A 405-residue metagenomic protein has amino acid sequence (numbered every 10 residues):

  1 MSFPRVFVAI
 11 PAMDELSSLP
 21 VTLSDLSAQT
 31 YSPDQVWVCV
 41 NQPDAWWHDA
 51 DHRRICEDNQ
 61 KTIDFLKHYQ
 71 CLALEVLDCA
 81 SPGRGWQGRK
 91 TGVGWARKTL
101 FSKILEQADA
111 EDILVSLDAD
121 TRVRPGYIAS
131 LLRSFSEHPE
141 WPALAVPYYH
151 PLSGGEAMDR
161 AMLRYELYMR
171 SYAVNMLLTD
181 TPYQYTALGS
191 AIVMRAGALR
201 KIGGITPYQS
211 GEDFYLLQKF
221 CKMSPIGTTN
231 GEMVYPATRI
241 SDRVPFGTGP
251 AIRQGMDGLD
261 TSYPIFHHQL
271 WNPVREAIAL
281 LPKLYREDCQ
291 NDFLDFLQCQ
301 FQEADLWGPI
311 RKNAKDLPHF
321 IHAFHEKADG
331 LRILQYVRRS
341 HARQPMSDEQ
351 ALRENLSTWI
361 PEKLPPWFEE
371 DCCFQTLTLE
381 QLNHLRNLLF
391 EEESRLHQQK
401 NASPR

Functional and structural regions predicted by a protein language model:
M1-A28: N-proximal low-complexity "stem/linker" segments adjacent to membrane-targeting elements
S24-Q35, Q42-R54, D58: Short, acidic, metal-binding catalytic loop of nucleotide-sugar glycosyltransferases
W47-E111: Active-site-proximal specificity loops/subdomain of glycosyltransferases
A110-E111, L117-S134: Acidic donor-binding/catalytic loop of UDP-sugar-dependent glycosyltransferases, especially processive GT2
G126-L163: Conserved donor NDP-sugar-binding/catalytic core segment of glycosyltransferases
A173-A191: A recurrent flexible, glycine/aromatic-enriched loop bordering the glycosyltransferase active site that acts as
Y208-Y215: Acidic donor-binding loop at a coil-to-helix junction in glycosyltransferase catalytic cores that engages
Q254-R405: Terminal low-complexity segments of carbohydrate-biosynthetic enzymes
